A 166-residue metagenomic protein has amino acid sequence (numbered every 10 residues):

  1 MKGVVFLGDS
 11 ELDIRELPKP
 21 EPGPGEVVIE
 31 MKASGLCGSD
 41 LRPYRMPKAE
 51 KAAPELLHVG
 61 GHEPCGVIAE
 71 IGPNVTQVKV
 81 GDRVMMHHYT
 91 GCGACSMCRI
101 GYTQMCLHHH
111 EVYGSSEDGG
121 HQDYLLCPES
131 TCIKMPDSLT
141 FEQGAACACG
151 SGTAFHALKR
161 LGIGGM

Functional and structural regions predicted by a protein language model:
M1-V4: Short structural boundary motif marking the start of a folded domain
L7, P18-K19, E55-G61, V112-E117 (+1 more regions): Short Gly/Pro-enriched turn/cap motifs at secondary-structure boundaries
L7-G8, P128: Short acidic-glycine loop/turn motifs at beta-strand connectors
S10-R15, G38-S39: Short N-terminal binding/cap micro-motifs at the start of the first secondary-structure element
P18-S34, K48-S96, T131, P136-E142: Glycine-rich beta-strand-centered segment in the early N-terminal region that forms part of a ligand/cofactor-binding
S39-R45: Cytochrome P450 core scaffold surrounding the K-helix E-X-X-R motif and the conserved "meander" helix-loop region
L41, Q77, C106-L107: Short, solvent-exposed secondary-structure boundary/capping segments
A53, C92-M166: NAD(P)H dinucleotide-binding glycine-rich loop of Rossmann-like/cofactor-binding domains, especially the beta1-alpha1
